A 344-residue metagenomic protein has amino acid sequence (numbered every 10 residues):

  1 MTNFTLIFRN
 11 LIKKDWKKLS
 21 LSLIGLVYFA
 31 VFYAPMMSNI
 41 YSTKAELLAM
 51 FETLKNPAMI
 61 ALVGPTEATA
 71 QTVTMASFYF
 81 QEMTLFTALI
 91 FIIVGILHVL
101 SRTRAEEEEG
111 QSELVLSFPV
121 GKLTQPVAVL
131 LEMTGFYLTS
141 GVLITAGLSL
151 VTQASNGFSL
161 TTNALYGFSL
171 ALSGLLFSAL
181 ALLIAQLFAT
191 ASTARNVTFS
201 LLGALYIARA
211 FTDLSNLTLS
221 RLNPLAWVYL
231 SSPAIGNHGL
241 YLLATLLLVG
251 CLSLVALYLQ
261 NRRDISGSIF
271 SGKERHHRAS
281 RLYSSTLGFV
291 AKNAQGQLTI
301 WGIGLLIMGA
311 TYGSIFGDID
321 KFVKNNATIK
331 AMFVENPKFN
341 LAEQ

Functional and structural regions predicted by a protein language model:
M1-V27, Q186, S266-L305: Aromatic- and glycine-rich beta-strand/loop motifs that create alpha-glucan
T2, R9-L89, T161-Y166, K321 (+1 more regions): Membrane transport/envelope proteins' first extracytoplasmic loop
D15-L26, K122-V151, L298: Selective transmembrane-helix segments that form parts of the transport pathway or gating/packing helices in multipass
M37-V73, A194-L259, K273, S314-A342: Terminal transmembrane helical anchor/hairpin motif
Y79-R104, S140, I144, Q344: Long, hydrophobic alpha-helical segments
I96-F118: Transmembrane helix boundary and interhelical loop/hinge segments in multi-pass membrane proteins
L131-Q186: Secretory targeting signals
G147-N163, L222-P233, E343-Q344: Membrane-interface interhelical loops and short amphipathic "cap" helices that link adjacent transmembrane segments
